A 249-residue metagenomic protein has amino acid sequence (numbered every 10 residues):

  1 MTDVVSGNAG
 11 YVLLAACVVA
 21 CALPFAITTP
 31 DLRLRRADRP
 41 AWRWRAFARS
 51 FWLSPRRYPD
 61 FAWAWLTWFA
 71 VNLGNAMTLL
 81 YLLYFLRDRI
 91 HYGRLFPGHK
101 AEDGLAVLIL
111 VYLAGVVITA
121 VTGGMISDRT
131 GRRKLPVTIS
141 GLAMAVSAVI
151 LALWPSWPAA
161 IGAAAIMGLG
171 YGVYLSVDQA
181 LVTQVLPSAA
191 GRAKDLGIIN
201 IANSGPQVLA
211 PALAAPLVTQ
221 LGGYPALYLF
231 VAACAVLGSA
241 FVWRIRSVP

Functional and structural regions predicted by a protein language model:
T2-A16, P216-A235: A membrane-interface helix-boundary motif in multi-pass transporters
A22-T28, Y174, L229-P249: Multi-pass alpha-helical transporter architecture, strongest for 12-TM Major Facilitator/SLC carriers used
P30-L66: Juxtamembrane intracellular "pre-TM" segments in multi-pass secondary transporters
Y92-L113, A226: Loop-to-transmembrane helix entry
I118-R132, V218: Helix-to-loop junctions at the C-terminal end of transmembrane segments in multipass secondary transporters
L135-I150: Structural signature of the two symmetry-related core transmembrane helices
A152-A163: Helix-loop junctions at membrane interfaces in 12-TM secondary transporters
A190-Q220: A late C-terminal transmembrane helix in Major Facilitator Superfamily
